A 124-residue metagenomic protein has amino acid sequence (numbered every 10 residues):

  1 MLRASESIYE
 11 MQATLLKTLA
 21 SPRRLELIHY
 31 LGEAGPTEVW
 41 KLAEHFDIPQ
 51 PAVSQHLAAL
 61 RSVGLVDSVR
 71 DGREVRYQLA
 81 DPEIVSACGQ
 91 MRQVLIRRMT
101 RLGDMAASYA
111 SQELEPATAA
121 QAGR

Functional and structural regions predicted by a protein language model:
M1-M11, E33, P82-R124: Amphipathic alpha-helical dimerization/coiled-coil segments that flank or bridge DNA-binding/regulatory modules
L2-R3, S7-P51, D71-I84: N-terminal helix-turn-helix DNA-binding core of bacterial DNA-binding proteins
E44, Q55, R61-S62: Alpha-helical residues within the helix-turn-helix
P51-V53, T118: Intrinsically disordered, low-complexity segments enriched in proline/serine/threonine
H56, D71-E74, Q93, A122: Positively charged, low-complexity intrinsically disordered regions
